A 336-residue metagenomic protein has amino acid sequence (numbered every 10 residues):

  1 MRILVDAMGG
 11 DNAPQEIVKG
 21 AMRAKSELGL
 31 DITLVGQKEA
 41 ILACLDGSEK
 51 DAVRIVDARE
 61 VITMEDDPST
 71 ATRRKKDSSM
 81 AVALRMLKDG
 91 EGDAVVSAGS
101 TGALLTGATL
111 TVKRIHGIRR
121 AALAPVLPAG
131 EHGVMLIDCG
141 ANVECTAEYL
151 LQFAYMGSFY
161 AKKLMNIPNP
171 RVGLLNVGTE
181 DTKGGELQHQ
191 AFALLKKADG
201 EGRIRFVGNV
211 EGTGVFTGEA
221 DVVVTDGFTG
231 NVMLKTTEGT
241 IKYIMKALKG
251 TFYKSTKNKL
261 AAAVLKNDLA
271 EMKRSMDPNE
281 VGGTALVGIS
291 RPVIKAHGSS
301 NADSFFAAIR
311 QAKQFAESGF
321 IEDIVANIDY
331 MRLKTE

Functional and structural regions predicted by a protein language model:
M1-L42: N-terminal phosphate-binding or glycine-rich loops at protein starts, especially the Walker A/P-loop of NTPases
I3-Q15, T72, A141-L151, K295-S300: Short, glycine-rich nucleotide/cofactor-binding loops
A13-I17, D77-G90, A94-A108, I115 (+6 more regions): Short glycine/serine/threonine-rich phosphate/pyrophosphate-binding segments that cradle anionic phosphate groups
Q15-E16, D31-T33, E39, V143-G212 (+3 more regions): Glycine-rich phosphate/diphosphate-binding loop of Rossmann-like nucleotide-binding domains
S48-G92: Phosphate/nucleotide-donor binding subsite
M86-L105, K183, Q188, L194 (+1 more regions): Glycine-rich phosphate-binding loop
T109-L123, P128-L136, V222-V223, G227-E336: Glycine-rich phosphate/nucleotide-binding loop
